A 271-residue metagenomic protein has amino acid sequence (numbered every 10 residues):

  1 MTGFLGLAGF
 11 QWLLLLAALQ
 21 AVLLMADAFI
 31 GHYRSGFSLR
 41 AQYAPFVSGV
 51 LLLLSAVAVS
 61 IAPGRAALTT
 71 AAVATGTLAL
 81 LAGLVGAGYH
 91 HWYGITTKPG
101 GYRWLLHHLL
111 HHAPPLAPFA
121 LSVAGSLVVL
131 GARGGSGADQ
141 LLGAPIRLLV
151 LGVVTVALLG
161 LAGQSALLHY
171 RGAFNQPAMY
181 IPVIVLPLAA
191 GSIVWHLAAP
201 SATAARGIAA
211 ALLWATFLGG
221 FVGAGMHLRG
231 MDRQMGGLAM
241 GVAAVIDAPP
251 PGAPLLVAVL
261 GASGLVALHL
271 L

Functional and structural regions predicted by a protein language model:
M1-A17, G135-V154: Cytosolic juxtamembrane helix and N-cap/initiation of the first transmembrane helix
G3-Q11, R103-P118, A144, M240-L255: Short aromatic-rich membrane-water interface segments that cap or initiate transmembrane helices in multi-pass membrane
G6-Q11, I30-G49, I146-L149, H169-V185: Transmembrane alpha-helix entry/boundary detector in multi-pass membrane proteins
A26-R34, S60-P63, H91-K98, G163-G172 (+2 more regions): Juxtamembrane "helix-exit" motif on the non-cytosolic side of transmembrane helices
G36-P45, L68-A72, G100-H111, A173-P182 (+2 more regions): Non-cytosolic membrane-interface motifs at loop->transmembrane helix junctions
V47-A58, P114-A132, I184-W195, P250-L268: Hydrophobic cores of alpha-helical transmembrane segments in multi-pass inner/ER membrane proteins, independent
A67-A82, Y89-I146: Membrane-interface helix-loop-helix junctions at boundaries between adjacent transmembrane segments
L78-T96, A215-R233: C-terminal TM-helix exit segments that contain a strictly Trp-centered aromatic cap at the helix terminus
